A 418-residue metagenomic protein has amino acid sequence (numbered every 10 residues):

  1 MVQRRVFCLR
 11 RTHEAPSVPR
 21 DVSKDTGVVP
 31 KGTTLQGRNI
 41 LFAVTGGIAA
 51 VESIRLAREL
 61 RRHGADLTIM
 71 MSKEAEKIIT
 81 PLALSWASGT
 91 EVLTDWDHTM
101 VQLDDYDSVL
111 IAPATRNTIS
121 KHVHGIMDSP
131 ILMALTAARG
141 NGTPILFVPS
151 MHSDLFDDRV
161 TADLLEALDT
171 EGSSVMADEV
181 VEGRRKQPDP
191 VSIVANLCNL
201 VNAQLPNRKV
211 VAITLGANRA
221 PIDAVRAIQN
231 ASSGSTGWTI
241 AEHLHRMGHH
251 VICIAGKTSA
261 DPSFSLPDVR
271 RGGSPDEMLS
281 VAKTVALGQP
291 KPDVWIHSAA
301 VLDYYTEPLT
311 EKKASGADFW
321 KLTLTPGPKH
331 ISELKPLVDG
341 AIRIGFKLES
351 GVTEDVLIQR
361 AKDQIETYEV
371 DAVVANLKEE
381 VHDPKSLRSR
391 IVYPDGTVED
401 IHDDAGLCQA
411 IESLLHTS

Functional and structural regions predicted by a protein language model:
V2-S418: A cross-family phosphate/adenosyl-ligand binding-site feature
